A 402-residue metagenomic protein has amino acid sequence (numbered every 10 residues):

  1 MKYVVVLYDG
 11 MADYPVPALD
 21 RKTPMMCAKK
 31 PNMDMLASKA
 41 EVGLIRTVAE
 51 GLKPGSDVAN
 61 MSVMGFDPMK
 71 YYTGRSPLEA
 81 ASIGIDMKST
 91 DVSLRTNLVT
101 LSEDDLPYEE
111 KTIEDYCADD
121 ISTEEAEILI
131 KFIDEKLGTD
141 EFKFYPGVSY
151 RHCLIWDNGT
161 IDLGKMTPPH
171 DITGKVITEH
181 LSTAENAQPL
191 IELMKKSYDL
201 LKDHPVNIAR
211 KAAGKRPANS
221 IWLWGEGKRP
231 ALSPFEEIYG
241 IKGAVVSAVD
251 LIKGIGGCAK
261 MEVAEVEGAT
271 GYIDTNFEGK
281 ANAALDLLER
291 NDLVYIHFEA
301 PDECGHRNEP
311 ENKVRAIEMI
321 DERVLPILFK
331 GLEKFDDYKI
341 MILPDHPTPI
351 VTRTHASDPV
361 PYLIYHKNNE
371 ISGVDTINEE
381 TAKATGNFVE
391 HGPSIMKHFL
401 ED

Functional and structural regions predicted by a protein language model:
M1-D402: Feature captures the catalytic ectodomains and active-site-proximal regions of enzymes that hydrolyze or transfer
